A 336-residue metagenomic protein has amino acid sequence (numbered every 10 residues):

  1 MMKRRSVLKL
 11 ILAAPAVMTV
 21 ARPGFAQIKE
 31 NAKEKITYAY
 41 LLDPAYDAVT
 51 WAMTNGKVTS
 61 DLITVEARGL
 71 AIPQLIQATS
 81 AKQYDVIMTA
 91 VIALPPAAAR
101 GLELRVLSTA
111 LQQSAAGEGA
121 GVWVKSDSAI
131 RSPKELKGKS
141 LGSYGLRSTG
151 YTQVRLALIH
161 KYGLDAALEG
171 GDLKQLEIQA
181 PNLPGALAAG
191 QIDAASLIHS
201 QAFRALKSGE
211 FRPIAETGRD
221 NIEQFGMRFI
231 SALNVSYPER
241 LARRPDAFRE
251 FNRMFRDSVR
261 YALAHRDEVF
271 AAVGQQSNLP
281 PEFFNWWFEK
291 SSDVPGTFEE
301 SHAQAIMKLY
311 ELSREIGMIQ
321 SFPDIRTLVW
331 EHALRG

Functional and structural regions predicted by a protein language model:
S6-A26: N-terminal export signals
Q27-D165, E169-L176, D193-H199: Short, glycine-/small- and polar/acidic-enriched structural segments that line small-molecule recognition paths
A45, A71, L75, A90-A93 (+12 more regions): Stable alpha-helical elements in mature extracytoplasmic
S60-D61, S114-A115, R219-M227, V294-H302: Short, solvent-exposed loop/beta-turn-alpha elements that line the ligand-binding surface or hinge of extracytoplasmic
Q83, M88, P95-A98, S140 (+7 more regions): Sec/Tat-exported extracytoplasmic proteins
I92, P181-A272: Pocket-lining segment of extracytoplasmic ligand-binding domains
L241-I316: Secondary-structure end/capping motifs
M307-G336: Conserved C-terminal helix/tail region of periplasmic/extracytoplasmic solute-binding proteins
